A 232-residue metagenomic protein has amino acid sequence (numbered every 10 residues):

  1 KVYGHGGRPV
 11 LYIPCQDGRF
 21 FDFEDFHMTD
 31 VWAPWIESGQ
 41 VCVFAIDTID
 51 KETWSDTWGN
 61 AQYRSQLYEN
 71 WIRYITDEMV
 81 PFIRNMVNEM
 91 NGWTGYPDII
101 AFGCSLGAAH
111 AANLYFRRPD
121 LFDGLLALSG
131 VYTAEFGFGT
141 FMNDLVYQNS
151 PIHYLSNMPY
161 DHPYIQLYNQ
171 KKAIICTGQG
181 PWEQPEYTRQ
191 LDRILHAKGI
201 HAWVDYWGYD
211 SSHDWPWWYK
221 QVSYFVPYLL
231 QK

Functional and structural regions predicted by a protein language model:
K1-K232: Non-catalytic cap/lid and distal C-terminal segments of serine-dependent acyl enzymes
